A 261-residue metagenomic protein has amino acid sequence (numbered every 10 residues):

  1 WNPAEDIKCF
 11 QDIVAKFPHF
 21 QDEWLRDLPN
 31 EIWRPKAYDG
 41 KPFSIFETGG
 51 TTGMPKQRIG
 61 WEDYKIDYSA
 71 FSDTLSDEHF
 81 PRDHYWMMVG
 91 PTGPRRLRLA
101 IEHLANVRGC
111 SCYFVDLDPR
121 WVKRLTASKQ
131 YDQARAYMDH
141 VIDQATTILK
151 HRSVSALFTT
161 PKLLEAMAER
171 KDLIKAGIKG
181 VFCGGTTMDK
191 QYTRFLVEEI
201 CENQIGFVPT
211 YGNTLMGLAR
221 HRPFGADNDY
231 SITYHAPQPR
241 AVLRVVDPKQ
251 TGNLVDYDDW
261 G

Functional and structural regions predicted by a protein language model:
W1-E47, G53-H84, P91-T92, T147: Nucleotide 5′-phosphate-binding alpha/beta core
Y68-W86, W121-Y131, V141-H151: Conserved ATP-dependent adenylate/AMP-binding module captured primarily in the ANL superfamily
D77-V115: Conserved AMP-binding loop of ANL adenylate-forming enzymes
A100-V141: Short, flexible helix-coil linker/hinge segments at the edges of structured domains or between repeats
H103-V107, E169-A176, F195-N203, G225: Short, surface-exposed basic-aromatic patches at helix termini and helix-loop junctions that form
C110, A176-K179, Q204-I205, A241: A structural micro-motif
Y131-T193, F207-T214: Adenylate-forming
T187-G261: Conserved AMP-binding/adenylate-forming
